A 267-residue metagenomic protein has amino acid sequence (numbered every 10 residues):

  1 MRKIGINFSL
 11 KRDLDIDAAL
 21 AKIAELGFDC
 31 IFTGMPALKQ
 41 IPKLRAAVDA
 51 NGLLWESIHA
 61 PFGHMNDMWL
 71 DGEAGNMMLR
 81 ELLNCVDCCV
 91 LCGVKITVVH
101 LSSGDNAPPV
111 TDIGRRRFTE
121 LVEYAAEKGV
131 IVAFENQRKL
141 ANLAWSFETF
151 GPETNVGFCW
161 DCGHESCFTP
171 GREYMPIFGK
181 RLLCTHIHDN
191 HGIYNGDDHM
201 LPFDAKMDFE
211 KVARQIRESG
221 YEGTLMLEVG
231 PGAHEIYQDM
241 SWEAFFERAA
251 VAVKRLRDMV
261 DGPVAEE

Functional and structural regions predicted by a protein language model:
M1-K3, D13-A24, L140-W160, E165-E267: Histidine-acidic metal/acid-base catalytic patches
M1-N84, V90, A126, K180 (+2 more regions): N-terminal pre-domain/capping segments
R2-F8, I31-T33, W55-A60, T97-V99 (+4 more regions): Hydrophobic faces of well-ordered beta-strands that scaffold small-molecule active sites in alpha/beta enzyme cores
N7, F32, E73, P109 (+3 more regions): Conserved short-loop catalytic and cofactor-binding motifs
S9, P36, G63, S102 (+2 more regions): Flexible loop residues that form catalytic and substrate-binding hotspots at small-molecule/glycan-binding clefts
K43-N51, R116-A125, Y174, K211-Q215: Catalytic-core regions built around general acid/base machinery
H64-D71, S103-P108, I193-D198, A233-Q238: A short acidic, helix-capping loop that chelates divalent metal ions and anchors anionic groups
W69-F158, C167, E243-E247: Active-site acidic/histidine proton-transfer and metal-coordination neighborhood in alpha/beta enzyme cores
